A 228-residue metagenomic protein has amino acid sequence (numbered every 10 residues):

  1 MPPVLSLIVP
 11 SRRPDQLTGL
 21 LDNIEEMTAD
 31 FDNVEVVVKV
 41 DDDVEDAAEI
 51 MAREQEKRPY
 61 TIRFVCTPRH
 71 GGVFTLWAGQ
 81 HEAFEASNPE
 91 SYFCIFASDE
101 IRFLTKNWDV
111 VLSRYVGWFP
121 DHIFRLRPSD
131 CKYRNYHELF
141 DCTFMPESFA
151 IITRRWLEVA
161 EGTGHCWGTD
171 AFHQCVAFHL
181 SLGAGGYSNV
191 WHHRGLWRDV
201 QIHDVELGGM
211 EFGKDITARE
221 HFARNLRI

Functional and structural regions predicted by a protein language model:
P3-I8, E35: Cell-envelope/extracellular polymer assembly enzymes that use nucleotide-activated donors
V9-G19, D42-D43: Active-site beta-to-alpha loop of glycosyltransferases that engages the nucleotide-sugar donor
D22-N33: Short, acidic, metal-binding catalytic loop of nucleotide-sugar glycosyltransferases
D32-D43, C66-R69: Short beta-strand/loop segment that forms part of the nucleotide-sugar
V38-M51, R102: A conserved acidic beta->alpha catalytic loop
E45-E90: Active-site-proximal specificity loops/subdomain of glycosyltransferases
I95, R102-L180: Conserved catalytic core of nucleotide-sugar-dependent glycosyltransferases
H165-I228: C-terminal catalytic/acceptor-binding lobe
